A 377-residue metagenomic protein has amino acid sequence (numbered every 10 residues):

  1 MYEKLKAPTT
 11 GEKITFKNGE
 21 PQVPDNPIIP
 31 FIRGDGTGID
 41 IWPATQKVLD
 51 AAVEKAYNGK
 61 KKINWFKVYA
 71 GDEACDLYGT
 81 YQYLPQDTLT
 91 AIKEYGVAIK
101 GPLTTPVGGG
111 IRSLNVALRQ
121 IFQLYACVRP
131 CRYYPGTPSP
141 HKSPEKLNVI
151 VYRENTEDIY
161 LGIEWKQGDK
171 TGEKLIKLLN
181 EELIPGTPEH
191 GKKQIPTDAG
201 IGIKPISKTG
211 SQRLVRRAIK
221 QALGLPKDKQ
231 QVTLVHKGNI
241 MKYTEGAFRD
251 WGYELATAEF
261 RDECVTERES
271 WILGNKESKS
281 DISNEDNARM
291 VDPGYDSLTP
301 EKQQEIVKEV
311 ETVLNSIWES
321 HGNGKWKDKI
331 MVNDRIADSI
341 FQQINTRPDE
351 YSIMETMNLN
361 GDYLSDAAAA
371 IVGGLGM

Functional and structural regions predicted by a protein language model:
Y2, A7-I63: N-terminal phosphate-binding or glycine-rich loops at protein starts, especially the Walker A/P-loop of NTPases
P24-D25, P30-I32, G36-Q46, L179-R335: Glycine-rich phosphate/diphosphate-binding loop of Rossmann-like nucleotide-binding domains
P24-I28, K60-K61, K93-V97, Q123-L124 (+8 more regions): Short coil/turn connectors at secondary-structure junctions
P30, A51-A52, A56, K61-A70 (+4 more regions): Structural/interface elements that position substrates and couple domains in central-metabolism enzymes
D35-G38, G96, Y152, A218 (+1 more regions): Buried hydrophobic positions in well-ordered alpha/beta secondary-structure cores of metabolic enzymes
E73-H190, G200-I201, N358-Y363: N-terminal glycine-rich phosphate/adenylate-binding segment common to multiple enzyme folds
Y78-T80, M241-Y253, N345-Y351, A369: Short glycine/threonine-rich loop-to-helix capping motif typified by GTGT followed within a few residues by an Asp-Pro
I92-T104, N284-M377: Glycine-rich phosphate-binding loop
